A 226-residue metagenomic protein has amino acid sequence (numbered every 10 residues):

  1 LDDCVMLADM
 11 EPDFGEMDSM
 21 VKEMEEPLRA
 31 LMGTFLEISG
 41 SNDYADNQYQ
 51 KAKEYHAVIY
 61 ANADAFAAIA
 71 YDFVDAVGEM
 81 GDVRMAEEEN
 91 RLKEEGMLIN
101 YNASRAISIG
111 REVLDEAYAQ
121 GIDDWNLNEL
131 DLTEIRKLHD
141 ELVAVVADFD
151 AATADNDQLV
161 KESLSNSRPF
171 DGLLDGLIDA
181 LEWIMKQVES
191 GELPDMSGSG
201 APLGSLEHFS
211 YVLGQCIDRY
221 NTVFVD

Functional and structural regions predicted by a protein language model:
L1-Q48: Post-signal peptide N-terminal segment of secreted/secretory-pathway proteins
E16-S19, E23, V58, L98 (+2 more regions): Extracytoplasmic/periplasmic, Sec-exported soluble proteins
L28-L31, N102-I107, L177, L181: Short, structured motif recognition centered on aromatic/hydrophobic residues
M32, L36-D64, E192-E207: Polar/charged, Q/E/K-enriched amphipathic alpha-helical segments with strong coiled-coil propensity that act as
S39, D46, V74-V77, G81-R84 (+3 more regions): Coiled-coil heptad-register positions
H56-L174: Extended amphipathic alpha-helical interaction segments
R136-D226: A cross-kingdom marker for long, charged
